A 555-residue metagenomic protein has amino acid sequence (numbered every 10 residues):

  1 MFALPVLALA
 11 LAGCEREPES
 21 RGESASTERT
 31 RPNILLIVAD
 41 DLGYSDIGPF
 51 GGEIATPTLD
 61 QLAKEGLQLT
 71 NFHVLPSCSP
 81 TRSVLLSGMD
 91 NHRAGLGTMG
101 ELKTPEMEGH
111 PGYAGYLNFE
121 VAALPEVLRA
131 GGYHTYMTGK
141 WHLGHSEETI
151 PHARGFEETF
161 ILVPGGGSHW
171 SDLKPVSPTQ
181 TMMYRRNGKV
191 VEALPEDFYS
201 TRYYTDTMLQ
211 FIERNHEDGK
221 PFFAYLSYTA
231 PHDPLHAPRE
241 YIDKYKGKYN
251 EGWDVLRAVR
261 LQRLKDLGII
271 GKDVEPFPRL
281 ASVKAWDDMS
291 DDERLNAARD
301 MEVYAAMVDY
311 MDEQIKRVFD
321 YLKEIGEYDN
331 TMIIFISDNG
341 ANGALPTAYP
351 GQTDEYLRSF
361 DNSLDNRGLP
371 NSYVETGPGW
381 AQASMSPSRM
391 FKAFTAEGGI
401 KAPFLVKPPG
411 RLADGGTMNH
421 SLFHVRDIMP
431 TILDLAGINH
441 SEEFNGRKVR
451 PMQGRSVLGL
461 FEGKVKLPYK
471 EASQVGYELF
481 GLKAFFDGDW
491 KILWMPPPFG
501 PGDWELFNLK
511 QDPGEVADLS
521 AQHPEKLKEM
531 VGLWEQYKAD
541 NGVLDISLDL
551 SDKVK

Functional and structural regions predicted by a protein language model:
L11-G13: C-terminal motif of bacterial Sec signal peptides marking the signal peptidase cleavage site
E15-P32, A39, G43-Y44, Q68 (+8 more regions): Long, internal low-complexity/basic segments
R21-L67, A130, W141, G340 (+2 more regions): Active-site-proximal N-terminal segment of extracellular/periplasmic enzymes that hydrolyze or transfer
T30-N33, L85, H145-H169, T201-L280 (+7 more regions): Active-site regions of oxyanion-processing enzymes, predominantly non-cytosolic
Y44-Y136, R154-E158, S168, P175-R186: Active-site segment of extracytoplasmic enzymes that catalyze sulfate/phosphate-ester chemistry
G48-I54, Q68-H92, G97-L102, M137-T149 (+7 more regions): Short, solvent-exposed turn/loop segments enriched in Gly/Ser/Thr/Pro and often Arg
E147-G155, H236-A237, D320-R411: Histidine-centered active-site microenvironments of extracellular/periplasmic hydrolases and transferases
T149, E157-G167, P370-G398, R411-S421 (+4 more regions): C-terminal cap/loop subdomain of S1 sulfatases and analogous C-terminal strand-loop tails that border
